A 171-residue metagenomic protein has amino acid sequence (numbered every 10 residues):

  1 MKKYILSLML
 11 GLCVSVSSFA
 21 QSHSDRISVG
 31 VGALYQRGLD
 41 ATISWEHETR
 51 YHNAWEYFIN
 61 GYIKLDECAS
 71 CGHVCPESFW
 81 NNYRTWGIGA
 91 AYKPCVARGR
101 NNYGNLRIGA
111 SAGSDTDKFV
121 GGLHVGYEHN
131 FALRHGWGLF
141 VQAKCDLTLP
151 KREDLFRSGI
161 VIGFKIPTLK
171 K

Functional and structural regions predicted by a protein language model:
M1-Y4, Q21: Positively charged n-region of N-terminal signal peptides that target proteins for export
S7-S15: Bacterial N-terminal signal peptides
A20-K64, K165-K171: Short glycine/proline- and aromatic-enriched beta-strand/turn motifs that initiate or cap beta-hairpins
D25-V29, H73-P76, A110, K144: Extracytoplasmic loops and strand-loop junctions of Gram-negative outer membrane beta-barrel proteins
V29-T42, W80-R84, S111-G122, T148-R157: Solvent-exposed loop/turn segments connecting transmembrane beta-strands in outer-membrane beta-barrel proteins
E46-L139, L169: Gram-negative (and chloroplast) outer-membrane scaffold detector with strong preference for beta-barrel transmembrane
V141-L149: Low-complexity, intrinsically disordered Gly/Pro/Thr-rich segments
K151-K171: Hydrophobic secondary-structure block in the mid-to-C-terminal portion of proteins
